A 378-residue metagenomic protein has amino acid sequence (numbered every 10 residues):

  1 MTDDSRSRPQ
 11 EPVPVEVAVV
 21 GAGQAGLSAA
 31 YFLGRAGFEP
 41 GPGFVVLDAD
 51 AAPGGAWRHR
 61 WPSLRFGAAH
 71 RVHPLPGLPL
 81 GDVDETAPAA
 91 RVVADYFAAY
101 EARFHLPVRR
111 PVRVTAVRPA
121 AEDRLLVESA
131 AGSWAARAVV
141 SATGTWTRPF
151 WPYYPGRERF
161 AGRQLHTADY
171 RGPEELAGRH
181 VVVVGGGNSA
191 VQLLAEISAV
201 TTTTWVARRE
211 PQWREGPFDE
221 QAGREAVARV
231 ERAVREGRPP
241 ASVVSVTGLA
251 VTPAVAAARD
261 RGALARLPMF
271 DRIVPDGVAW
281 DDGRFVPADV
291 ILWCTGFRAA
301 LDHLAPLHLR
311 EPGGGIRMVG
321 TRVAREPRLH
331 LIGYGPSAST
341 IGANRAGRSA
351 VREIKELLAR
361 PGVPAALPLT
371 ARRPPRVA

Functional and structural regions predicted by a protein language model:
T2-D50, G55-A56, E85-A378: Flavin (primarily FAD) cofactor-binding/catalytic cores of flavoenzymes
W61: Glycine-rich loop at the start of a catalytic domain that most often binds anionic cofactors/ligands
L64-E85, A233-E236: Glycine-rich flavin
